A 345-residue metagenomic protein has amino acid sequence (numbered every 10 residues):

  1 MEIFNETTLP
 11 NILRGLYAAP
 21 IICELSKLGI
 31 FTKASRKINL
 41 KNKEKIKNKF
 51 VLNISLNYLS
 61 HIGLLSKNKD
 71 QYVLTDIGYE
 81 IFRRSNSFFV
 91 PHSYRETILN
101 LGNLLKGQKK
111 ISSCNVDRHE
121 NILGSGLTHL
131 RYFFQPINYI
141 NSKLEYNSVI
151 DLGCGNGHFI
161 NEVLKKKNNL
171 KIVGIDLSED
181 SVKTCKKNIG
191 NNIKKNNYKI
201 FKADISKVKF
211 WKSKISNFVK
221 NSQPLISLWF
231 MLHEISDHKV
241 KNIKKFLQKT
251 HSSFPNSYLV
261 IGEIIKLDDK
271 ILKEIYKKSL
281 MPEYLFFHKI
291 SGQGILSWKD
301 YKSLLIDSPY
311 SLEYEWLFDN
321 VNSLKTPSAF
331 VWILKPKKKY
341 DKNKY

Functional and structural regions predicted by a protein language model:
Y58-L144: Conserved Class I S-adenosyl-L-methionine-dependent methyltransferase catalytic core
E145-G155: Conserved class I S-adenosyl-L-methionine
N156-N168: Conserved SAM-binding loop of SAM-dependent methyltransferases across substrates and taxa, primarily the Class I
K171-D176: Conserved SAM-binding motif I beta-strand of class I
S178-D180: Conserved SAM/SAH-binding beta-strand->alpha-helix loop
C185-K186: Conserved SAM-binding loop
E234-K249: A short, conserved alpha-helix within the catalytic core of class I
G262-S308, E315: C-terminal alpha-helical "lid/dimerization" subdomain adjacent to the S-adenosyl-L-methionine
